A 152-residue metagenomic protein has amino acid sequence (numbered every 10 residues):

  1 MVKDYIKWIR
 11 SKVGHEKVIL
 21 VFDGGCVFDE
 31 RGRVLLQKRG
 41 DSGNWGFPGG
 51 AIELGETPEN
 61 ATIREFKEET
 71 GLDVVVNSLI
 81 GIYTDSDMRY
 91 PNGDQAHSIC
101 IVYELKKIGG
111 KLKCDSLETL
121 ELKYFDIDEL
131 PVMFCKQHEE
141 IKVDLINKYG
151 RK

Functional and structural regions predicted by a protein language model:
M1-G24: Acidic, metal-coordinating catalytic segment for phosphate/diphosphate chemistry, firing primarily on the Nudix
K17-I19, G93-I99, S116: A generic structural micro-feature
V21-D23, G32, H97-I101, L120: Change "...and in nucleic-acid phosphodiester-cleaving endonucleases..." to "...and in nucleic-acid processing enzymes
V27, V102-K106, K123-Y124: Short, well-ordered beta-strand micro-motif
E30-E68: Conserved Nudix-box catalytic region and its N-terminal flanking loop in Nudix hydrolases and closely related
G43-N44, L112-K152: Nudix hydrolase/Nudix homology domain
D73-I82: A short coil-to-beta-strand element that immediately follows conserved catalytic motifs
Y83-K111: Active-site-adjacent beta-strand/loop module that shapes the phosphate/pyrophosphate-binding cleft
